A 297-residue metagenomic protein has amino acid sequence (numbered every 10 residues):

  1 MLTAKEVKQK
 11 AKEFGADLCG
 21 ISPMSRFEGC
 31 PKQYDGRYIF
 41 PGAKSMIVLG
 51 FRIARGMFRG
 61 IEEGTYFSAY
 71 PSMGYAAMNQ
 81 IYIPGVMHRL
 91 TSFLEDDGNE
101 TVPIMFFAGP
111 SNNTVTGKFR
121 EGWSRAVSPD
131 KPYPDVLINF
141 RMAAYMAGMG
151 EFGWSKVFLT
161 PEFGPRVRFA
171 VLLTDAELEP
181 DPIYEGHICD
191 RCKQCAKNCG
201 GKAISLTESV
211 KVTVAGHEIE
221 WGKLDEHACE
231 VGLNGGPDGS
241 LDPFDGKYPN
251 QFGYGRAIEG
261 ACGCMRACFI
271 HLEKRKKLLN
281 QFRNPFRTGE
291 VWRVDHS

Functional and structural regions predicted by a protein language model:
M1-H88: Non-catalytic, usually N-terminal nucleic-acid engagement modules in DNA/RNA processing proteins
C30, S72, A76-G289: Catalytic cores of enzyme domains
N280, H296-S297: Long, internal scaffold/assembly segments composed of regular secondary structure
